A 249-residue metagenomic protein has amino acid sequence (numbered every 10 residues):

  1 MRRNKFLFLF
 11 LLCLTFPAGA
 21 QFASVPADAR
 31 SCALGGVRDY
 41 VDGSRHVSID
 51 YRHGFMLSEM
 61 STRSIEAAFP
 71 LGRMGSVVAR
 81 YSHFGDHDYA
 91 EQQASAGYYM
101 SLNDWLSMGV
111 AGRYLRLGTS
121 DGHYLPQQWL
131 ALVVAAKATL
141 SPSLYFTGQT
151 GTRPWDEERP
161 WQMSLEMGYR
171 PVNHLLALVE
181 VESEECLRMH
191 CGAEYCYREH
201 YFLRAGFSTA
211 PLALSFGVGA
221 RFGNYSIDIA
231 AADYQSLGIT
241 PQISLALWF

Functional and structural regions predicted by a protein language model:
M1-K5, D104: Positively charged n-region of N-terminal signal peptides that target proteins for export
N4-F16: Sec-dependent N-terminal signal peptides
G19-G35, D39, H46, D50-M56 (+1 more regions): Outer-membrane beta-barrel porins/channels
